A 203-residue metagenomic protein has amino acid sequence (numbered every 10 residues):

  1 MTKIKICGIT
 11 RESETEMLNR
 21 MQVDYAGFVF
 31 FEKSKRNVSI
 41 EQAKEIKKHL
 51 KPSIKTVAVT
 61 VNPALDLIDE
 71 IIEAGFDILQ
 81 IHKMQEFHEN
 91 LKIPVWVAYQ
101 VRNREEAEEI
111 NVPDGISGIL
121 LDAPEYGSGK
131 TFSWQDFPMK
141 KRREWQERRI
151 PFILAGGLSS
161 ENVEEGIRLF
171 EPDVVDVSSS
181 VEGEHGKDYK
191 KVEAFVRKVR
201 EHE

Functional and structural regions predicted by a protein language model:
M1-E203: Conserved N-terminal beta1-alpha1 strand-loop-helix module at the mouth
